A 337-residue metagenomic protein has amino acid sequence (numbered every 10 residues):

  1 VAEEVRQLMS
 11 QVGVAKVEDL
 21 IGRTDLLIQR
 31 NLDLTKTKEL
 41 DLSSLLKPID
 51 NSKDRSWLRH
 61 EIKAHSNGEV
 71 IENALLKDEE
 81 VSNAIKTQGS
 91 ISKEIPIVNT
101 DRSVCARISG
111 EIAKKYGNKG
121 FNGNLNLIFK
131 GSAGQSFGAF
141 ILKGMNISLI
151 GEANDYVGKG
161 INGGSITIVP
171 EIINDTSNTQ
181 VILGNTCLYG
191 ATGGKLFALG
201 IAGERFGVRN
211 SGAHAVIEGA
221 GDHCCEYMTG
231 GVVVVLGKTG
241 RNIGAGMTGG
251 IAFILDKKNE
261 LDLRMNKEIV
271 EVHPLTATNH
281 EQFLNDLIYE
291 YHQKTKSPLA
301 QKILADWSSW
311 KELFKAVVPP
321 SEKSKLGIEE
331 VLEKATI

Functional and structural regions predicted by a protein language model:
V1-A15, I21-T24, S44-I337: Long, distal/terminal scaffolding or interaction modules with repetitive or compositionally biased sequence
I28-Q29: Polar, glycine-rich mid-to-C-terminal structural blocks that act as macromolecule-binding/assembly scaffolds
L32: Secretory-pathway/luminal and periplasmic proteins that interact with or process carbohydrate-rich
